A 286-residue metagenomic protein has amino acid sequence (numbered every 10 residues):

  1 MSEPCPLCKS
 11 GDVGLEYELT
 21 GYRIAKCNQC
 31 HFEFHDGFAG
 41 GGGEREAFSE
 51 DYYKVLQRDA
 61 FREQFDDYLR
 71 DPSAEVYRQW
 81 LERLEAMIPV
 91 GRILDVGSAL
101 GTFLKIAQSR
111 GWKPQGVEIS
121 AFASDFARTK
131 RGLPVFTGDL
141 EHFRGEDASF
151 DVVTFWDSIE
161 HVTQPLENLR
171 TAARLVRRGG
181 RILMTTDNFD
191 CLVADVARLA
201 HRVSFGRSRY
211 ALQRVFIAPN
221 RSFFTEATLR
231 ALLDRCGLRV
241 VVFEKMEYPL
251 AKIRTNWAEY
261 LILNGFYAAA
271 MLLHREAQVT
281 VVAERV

Functional and structural regions predicted by a protein language model:
M1-A148, V152-W156, L166-L169, A227 (+3 more regions): Conserved N-terminal segment of class I S-adenosyl-L-methionine
G37-F48, V176, R202-R209: Intrinsically disordered, low-complexity coil segments
G91, G179-G180: Surface-exposed loop/turn positions
R110, K130, R178-G179, C236: Structured helix-beta-strand junction loops
D157, H161: A short His-aromatic
T163-L175, R181-V286: S-adenosyl-L-methionine-dependent methyltransferase catalytic module, highlighting the catalytic core
